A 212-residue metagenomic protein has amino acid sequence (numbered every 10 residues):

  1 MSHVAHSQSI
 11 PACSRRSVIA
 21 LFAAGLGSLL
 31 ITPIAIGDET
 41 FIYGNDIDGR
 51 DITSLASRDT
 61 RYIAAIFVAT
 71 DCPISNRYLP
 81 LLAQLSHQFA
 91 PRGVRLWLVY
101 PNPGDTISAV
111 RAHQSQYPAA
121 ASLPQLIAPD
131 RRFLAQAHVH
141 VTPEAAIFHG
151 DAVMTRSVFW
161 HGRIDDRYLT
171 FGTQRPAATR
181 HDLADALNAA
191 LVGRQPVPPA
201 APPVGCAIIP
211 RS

Functional and structural regions predicted by a protein language model:
M1-C13, A20-L29: N-terminal secretory signal peptides
A35-G37: Boundary at the C-terminal end of the N-terminal hydrophobic targeting segment
F41-I63: A short beta-strand-turn-helix
R58-P73, L187: Short active-site neighborhood of thiol/selenol oxidoreductases, capturing the structured segment around
N76-P118, A128-Q136: Structural microenvironment flanking redox-active thiols in thiol-disulfide oxidoreductases
Q114-F159: Short, internal strand/loop/helix patches that form the active-site neighborhood or redox-interaction surface
V158-S212: Thiol-/selenol-based redox modules, centered on thioredoxin-like and closely related oxidoreductase domains
